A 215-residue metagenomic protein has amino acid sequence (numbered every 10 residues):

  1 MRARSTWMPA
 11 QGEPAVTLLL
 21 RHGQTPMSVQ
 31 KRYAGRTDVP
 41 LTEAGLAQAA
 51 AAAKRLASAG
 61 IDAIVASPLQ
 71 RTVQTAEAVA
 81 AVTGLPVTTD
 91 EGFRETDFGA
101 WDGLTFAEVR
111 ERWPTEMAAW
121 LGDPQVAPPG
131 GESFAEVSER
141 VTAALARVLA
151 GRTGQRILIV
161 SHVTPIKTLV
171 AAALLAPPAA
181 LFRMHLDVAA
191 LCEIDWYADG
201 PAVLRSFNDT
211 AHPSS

Functional and structural regions predicted by a protein language model:
M1-V16, A52, T96-E108, A150-Q155 (+1 more regions): Acidic, low-complexity terminal tails and accessory targeting/binding regions of phosphate-metabolizing enzymes
R2-S5, P9-T89: Active-site-proximal alpha-helix that buttresses catalytic centers in soluble enzyme cores
G23, R156, V163: Active-site metal-binding loops of divalent metal-dependent hydrolases
A50-A57, S138, T142-A150, V170: Generic structural signal for well-ordered alpha-helical scaffold segments
A66-S67, E139, V160-S161: Short beta-strand scaffold positions
R71, P165-I166: Alpha-helix capping/helix-boundary segments
V82-T142, V203-S206: Phosphate-handling substructures
